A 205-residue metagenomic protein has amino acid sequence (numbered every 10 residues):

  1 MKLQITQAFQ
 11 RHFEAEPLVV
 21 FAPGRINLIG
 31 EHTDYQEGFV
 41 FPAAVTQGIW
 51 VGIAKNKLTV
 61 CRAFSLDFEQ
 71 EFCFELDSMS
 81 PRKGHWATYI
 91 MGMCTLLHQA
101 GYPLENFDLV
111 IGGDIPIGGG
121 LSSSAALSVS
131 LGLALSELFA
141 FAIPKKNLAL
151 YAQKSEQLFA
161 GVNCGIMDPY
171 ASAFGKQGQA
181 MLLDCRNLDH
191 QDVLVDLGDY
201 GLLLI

Functional and structural regions predicted by a protein language model:
M1-L121, A125, G132-K145, L150-K154 (+4 more regions): ATP-binding N-lobe of GHMP and related small-molecule kinases
C164-M167, A171, G175-I205: Mobile "lid/hinge" segments at catalytic clefts and subdomain interfaces of large enzymes
